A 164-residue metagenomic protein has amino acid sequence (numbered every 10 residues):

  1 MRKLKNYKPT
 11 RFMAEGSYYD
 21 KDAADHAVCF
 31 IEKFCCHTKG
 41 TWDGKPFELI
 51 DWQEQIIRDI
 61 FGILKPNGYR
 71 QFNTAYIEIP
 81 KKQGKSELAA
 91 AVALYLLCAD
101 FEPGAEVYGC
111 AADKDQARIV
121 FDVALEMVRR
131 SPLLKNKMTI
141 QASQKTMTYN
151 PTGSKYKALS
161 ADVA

Functional and structural regions predicted by a protein language model:
M1-A164: Phosphate/NTP-binding elements of NTP-utilizing enzymes
